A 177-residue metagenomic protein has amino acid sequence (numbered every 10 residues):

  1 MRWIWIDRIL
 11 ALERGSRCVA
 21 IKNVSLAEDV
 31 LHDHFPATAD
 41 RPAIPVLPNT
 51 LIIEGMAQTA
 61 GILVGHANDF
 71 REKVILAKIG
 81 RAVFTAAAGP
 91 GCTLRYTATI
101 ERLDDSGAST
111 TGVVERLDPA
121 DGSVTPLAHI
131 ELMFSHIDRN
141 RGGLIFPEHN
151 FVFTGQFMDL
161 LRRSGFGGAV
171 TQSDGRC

Functional and structural regions predicted by a protein language model:
M1-L47, G175-C177: Catalytic strand-loop segment that frames the active site of acyl-thioester-processing enzymes
W3-W5, L94, A108: Hydrophobic core residues within well-ordered beta-strands of beta-rich domains
D7-L10, G80, T85, T99-E101 (+1 more regions): Conserved positions in beta-strands of structured domains
L47-P48, I52-V64: Active-site- and interface-proximal helix/loop "cap" or "latch" segments in soluble metabolic and energy-transducing
A60-T97, H129-E131: Hydrophobic beta-strand-centered segment that forms part of the acyl-chain substrate-binding groove
G89-P90, T99-C177: HotDog/MaoC-like acyl-thioester-processing domains
